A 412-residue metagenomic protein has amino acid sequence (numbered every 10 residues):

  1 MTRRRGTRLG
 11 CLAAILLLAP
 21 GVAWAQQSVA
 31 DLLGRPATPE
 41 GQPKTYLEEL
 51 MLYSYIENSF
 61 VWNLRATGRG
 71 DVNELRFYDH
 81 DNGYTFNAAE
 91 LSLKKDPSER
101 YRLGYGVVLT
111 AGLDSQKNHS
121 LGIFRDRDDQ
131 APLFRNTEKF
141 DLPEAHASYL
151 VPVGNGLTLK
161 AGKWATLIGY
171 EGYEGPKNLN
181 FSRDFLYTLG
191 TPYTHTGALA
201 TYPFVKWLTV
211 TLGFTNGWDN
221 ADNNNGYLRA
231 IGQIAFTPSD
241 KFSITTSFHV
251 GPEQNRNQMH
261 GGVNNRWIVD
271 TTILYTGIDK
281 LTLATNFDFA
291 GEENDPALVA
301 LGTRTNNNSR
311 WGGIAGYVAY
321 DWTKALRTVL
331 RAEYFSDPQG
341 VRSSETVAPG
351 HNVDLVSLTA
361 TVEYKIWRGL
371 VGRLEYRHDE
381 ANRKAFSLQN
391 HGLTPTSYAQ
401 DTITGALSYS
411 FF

Functional and structural regions predicted by a protein language model:
T2-L75, A406: N-terminal periplasmic/intermembrane-space "pro-region" immediately following the signal or transit peptide
L47, D96-R100, P152-N155, V205-W207 (+5 more regions): Outer-membrane beta-barrel channels and translocator barrels
E48, N82-A89, E138-P143, P192-T196 (+5 more regions): Residues that define the transmembrane beta-barrel architecture of outer-membrane proteins
S54, F86-K95, E144-Y149, A161 (+8 more regions): Residues on the lipid-exposed face of transmembrane beta-strands in outer-membrane beta-barrel proteins
E57-V61, V108-G112, G162-T166, G213-W218 (+8 more regions): Outer-membrane beta-barrel pore domains and translocons
N63-G83, Q116-F236, T245-M259, S344-E345: Surface-exposed coil loops of outer-membrane beta-barrel proteins
L75-Y78, S115-N118, G122-I123, Q130-R135 (+2 more regions): Outer-membrane beta-barrel pore domains
F77-S115: Glycine- and aromatic-enriched membrane insertion/assembly motifs of diderm outer-membrane and organelle channel
